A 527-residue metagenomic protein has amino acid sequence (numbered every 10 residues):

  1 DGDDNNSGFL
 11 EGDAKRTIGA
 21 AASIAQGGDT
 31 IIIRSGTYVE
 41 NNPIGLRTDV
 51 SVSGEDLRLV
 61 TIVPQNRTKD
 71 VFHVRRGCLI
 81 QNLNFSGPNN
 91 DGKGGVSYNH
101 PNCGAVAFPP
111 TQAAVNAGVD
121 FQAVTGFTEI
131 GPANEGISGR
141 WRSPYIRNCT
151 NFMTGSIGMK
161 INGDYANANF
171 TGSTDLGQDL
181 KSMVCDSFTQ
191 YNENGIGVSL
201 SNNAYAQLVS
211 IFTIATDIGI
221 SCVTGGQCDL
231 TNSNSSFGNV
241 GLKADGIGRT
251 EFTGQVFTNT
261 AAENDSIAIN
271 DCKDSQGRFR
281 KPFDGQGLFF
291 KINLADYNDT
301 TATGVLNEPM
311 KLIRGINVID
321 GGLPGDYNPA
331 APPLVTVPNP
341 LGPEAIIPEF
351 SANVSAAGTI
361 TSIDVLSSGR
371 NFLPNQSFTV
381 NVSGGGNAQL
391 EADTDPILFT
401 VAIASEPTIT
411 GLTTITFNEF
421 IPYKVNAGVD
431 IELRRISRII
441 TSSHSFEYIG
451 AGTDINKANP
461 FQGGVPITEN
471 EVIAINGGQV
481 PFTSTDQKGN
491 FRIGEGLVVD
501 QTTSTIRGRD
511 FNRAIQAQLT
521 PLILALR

Functional and structural regions predicted by a protein language model:
D1-A20, T37, E55-D56, G508: Right-handed parallel beta-helix/beta-solenoid
I18-Q26, V39-R47, V52, D70-V74 (+9 more regions): Short, T/G/N/S-enriched strand-turn elements that build extracellular solenoid repeat scaffolds
G19, S23-G27, V39-S53, V60-N82 (+2 more regions): Extracellular beta-strand-rich solenoid/capping regions of secreted or surface-exposed proteins that bind or remodel
I33, S51-G54, L79-N82, N116 (+8 more regions): All-beta strand scaffolds that present successive hydrophobic residues in beta-strands
R34, N41, R47, S53-E55 (+18 more regions): Feature marks extracellular polysaccharide-active and adherence modules
Q255-F446, G450, D454-N456, I467-E469: Conserved, function-critical positions that sit in or immediately flank catalytic and ligand-binding motifs
N456-R527: Extracellular "spike/adhesin" assembly and maturation modules and analogous cytosolic coiled-coil scaffolds
